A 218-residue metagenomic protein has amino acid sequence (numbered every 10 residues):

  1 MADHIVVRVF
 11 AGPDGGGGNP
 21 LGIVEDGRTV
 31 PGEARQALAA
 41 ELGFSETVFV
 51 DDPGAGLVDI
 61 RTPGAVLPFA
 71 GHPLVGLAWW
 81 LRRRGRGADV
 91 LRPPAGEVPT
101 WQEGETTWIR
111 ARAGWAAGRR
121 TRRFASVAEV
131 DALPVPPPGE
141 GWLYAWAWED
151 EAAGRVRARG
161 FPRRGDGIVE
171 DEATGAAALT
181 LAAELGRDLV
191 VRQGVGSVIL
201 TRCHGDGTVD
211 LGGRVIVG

Functional and structural regions predicted by a protein language model:
M1-G218: Active-site proximal loop and beta-alpha junction motif in alpha/beta enzyme cores
